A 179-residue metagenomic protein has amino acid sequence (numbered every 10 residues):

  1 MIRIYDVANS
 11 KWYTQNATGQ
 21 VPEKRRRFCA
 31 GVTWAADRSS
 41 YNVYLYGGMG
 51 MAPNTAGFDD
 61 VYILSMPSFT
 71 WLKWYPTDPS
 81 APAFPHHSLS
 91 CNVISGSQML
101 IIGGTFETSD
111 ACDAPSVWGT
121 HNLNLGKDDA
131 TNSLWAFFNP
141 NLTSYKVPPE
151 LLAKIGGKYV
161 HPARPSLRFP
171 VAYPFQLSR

Functional and structural regions predicted by a protein language model:
M1-A52: Beta-propeller domains
M1-S10, G57-T70, P115-A130, A136: Beta-propeller blade signature
Y13-F28, P67-S95, D129-A153: Conserved blade-ending motifs and adjacent loop-strand segments that build the rim/top face of beta-propeller domains
Y13-Q15, N54-G57, L72-W74, I101-G103 (+2 more regions): Intrinsically disordered, low-complexity regions enriched in proline, serine, glycine and charged residues
R25, R38-S40, A56-D59, M66 (+3 more regions): Eukaryote-biased feature marking scaffold/signaling PDZ-domain proteins and nuclear chromatin regulators
A30, L45, V61, C91 (+2 more regions): Hydrophobic strand positions within the blades of repeat-based beta-sheet folds
S40-N54, Q98-D113, L125: Glycine-centered tight turns/hairpins at beta-strand boundaries that repeat across beta-rich repeat domains
D113-R179: Terminal intrinsically disordered, low-complexity extensions flanking WD-repeat/beta-propeller proteins
